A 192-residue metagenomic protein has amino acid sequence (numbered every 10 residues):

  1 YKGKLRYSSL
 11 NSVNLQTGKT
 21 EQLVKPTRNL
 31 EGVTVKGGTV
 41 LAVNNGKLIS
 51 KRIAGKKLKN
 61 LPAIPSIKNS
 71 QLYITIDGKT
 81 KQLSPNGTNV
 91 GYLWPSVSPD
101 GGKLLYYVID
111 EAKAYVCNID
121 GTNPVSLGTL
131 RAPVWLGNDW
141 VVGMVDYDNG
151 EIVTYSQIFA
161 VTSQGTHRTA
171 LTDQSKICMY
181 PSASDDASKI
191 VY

Functional and structural regions predicted by a protein language model:
Y1, N11-V13, T39-V43, A63-I67 (+2 more regions): Assembly/interface hotspot detector across virion components, adhesins/toxins, and nucleic-acid enzymes
Y1, P26-G46, G87-K103, S126-V145 (+1 more regions): Conserved beta-propeller blade repeats
Y1-S9, Q22, R28: Ordered, small/hydrophobic-rich secondary-structure cores
K2-S8, A63-K68, Y107-A112, N149-Y155: Short, solvent-exposed loop/turn segments at conserved positions within beta-propeller repeat blades
V13-N29, K51-A63, I67, T75-Y92 (+2 more regions): Multi-bladed beta-propeller domains
G46-K47, Q71, D110-K113: Loop/turn residues immediately N-terminal
S70-Y73, V141-V142, Y155-A160, V191: Sequence-structural signature of mature extracellular/luminal beta-sheet repeat domains, prominently beta-propellers
